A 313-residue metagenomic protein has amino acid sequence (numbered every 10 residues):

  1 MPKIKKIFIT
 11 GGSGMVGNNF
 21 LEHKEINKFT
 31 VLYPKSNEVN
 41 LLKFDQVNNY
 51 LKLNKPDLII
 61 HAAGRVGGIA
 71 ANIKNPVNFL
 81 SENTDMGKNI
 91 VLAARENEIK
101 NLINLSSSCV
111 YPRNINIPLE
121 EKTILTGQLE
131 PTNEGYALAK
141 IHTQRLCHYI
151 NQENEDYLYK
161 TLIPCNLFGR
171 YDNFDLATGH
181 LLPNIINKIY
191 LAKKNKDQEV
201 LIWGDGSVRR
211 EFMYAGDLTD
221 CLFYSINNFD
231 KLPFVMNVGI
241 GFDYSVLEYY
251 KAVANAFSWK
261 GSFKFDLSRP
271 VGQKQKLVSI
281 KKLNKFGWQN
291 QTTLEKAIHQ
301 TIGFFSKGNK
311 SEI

Functional and structural regions predicted by a protein language model:
M1-R65: N-terminal Rossmann/SDR dinucleotide-binding element
T10-M15, N19-I26, L191-I313: C-terminal substrate-binding subdomain of Rossmann-fold SDR/epimerase-dehydratase oxidoreductases
K43, L58, D85-N89, N101 (+3 more regions): Conserved cofactor-binding/catalytic machinery of classical short-chain dehydrogenase/reductase
D45-T84, A93-E96: NAD(P)H-binding glycine-rich loop region in Rossmannoid oxidoreductase-like domains and their noncatalytic homologs
A63-G64, I103-S107, I163-C165, G239: Active-site beta-alpha turn of Rossmann-fold NAD(P)-dependent dehydrogenases/reductases
K88-N133, K160: Conserved Rossmann-fold NAD(P)-dependent oxidoreductase catalytic core, especially the SDR/UDP-sugar
N114-K122, R145-I226, Y250-F257: NAD(P)-dependent short-chain dehydrogenase/reductase
G135, A139-H142: Active-site helix of classical SDR
